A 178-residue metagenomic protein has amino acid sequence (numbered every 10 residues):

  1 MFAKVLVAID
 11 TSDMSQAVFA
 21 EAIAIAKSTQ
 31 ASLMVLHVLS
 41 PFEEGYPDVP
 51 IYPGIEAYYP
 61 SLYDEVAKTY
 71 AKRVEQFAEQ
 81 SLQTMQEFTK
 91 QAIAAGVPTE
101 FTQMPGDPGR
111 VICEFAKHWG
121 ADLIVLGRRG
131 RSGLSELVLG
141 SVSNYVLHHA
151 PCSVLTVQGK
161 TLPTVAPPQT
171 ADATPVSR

Functional and structural regions predicted by a protein language model:
A3-A67, A95, E100, P163 (+1 more regions): Small/aliphatic-rich secondary-structure junction motif
V7, R110-A166, A173-S177: Gly/Ser-rich helix-loop-strand patches that form or flank binding pockets for ribonucleotide-derived cofactors
A8, A78, T102, G127: Active-site-adjacent beta-strand anchor residues
V66-A94: Alpha-helix-centered segments that form part of catalytic cores
E100-M104, L155: General small-molecule cofactor/ligand-binding pocket signal
Q103-V111: Charged docking surfaces used in two-component/phosphorelay signaling
